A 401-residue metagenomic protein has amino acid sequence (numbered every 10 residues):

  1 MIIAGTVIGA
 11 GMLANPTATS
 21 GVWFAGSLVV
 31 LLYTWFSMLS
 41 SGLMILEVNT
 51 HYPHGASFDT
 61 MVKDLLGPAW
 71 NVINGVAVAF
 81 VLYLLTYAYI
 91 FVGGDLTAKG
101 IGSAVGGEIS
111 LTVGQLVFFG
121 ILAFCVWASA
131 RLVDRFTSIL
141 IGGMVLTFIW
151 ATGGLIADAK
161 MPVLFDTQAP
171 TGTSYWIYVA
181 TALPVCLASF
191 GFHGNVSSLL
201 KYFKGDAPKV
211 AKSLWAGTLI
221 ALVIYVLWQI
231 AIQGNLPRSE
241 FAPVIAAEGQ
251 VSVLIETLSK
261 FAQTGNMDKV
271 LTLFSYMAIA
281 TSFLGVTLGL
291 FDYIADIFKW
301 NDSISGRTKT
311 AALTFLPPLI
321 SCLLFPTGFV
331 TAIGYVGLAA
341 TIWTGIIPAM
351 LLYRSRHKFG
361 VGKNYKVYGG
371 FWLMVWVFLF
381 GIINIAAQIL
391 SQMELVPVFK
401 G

Functional and structural regions predicted by a protein language model:
M1-V7, V76, G100-S129, M144-A151 (+4 more regions): Transmembrane alpha-helical segments of multi-pass small-molecule transport proteins
P16-E47, D59, I220, F399-G401: Extracellular loop-to-transmembrane helix junctions
S40-G106, T272-D296: Hydrophobic transmembrane alpha-helices that form the core helical bundles of multi-pass secondary transporters
A56-P68, A221-I279, W300: TM-loop-TM module centered on a large, flexible mid-protein loop between adjacent transmembrane helices in multi-pass
E108-V117, D206, A216-I224, Q233 (+4 more regions): Loop-to-transmembrane helix boundary motifs in multi-pass membrane proteins
E108-V117, S129-R131, R135-G249, V253-E256 (+1 more regions): Helix-loop-helix junctions that connect adjacent transmembrane segments in multi-pass membrane transporters
V145-G154, M277-G289, L313-P317, V336-G362: Hydrophobic alpha-helical segments of multi-pass membrane transport proteins
T327-G401: A generic transmembrane alpha-helix motif of multi-pass inner-membrane proteins
